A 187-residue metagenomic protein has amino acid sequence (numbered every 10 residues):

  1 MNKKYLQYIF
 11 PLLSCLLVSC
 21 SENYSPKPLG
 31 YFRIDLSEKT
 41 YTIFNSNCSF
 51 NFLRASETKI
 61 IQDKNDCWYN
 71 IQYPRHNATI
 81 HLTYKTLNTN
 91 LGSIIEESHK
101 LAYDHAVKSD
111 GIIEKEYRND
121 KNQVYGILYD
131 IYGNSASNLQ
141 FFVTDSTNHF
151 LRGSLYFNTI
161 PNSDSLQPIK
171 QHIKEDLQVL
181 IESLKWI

Functional and structural regions predicted by a protein language model:
N2-L6, C15-A78, N90-D104, K108-Q123 (+3 more regions): N-terminal targeting sequences that direct proteins away from the cytosol to non-cytosolic compartments
Y125-N138: Short, Gly/Ser/Thr-enriched beta-strand-loop segments that form substrate-interacting elements of hydrolase/peptidase
Q140-S146: A short, hydrophobic, proline-anchored segment that marks a local hinge/packing element in signaling and regulatory
F150: Conserved functional acidic sites
